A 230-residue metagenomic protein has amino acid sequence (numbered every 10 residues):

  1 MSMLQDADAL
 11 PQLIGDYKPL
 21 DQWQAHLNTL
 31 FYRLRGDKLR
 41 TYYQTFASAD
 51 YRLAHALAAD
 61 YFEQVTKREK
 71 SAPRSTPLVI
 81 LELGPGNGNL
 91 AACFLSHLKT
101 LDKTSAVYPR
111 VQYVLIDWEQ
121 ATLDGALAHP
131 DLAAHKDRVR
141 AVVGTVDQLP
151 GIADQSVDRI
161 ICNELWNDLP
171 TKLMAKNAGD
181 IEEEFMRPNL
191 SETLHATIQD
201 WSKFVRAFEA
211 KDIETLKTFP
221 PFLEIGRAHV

Functional and structural regions predicted by a protein language model:
M1-L81, N87-V157, M174-A175: Rossmann-like AdoMet
S156-H229: Class I S-adenosyl-L-methionine
